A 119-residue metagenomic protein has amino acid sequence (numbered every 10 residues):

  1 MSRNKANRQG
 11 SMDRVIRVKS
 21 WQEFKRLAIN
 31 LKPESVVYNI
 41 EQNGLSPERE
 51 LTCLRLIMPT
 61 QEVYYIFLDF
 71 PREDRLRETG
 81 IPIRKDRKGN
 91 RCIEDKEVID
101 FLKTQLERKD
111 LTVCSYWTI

Functional and structural regions predicted by a protein language model:
M1-G10: Short Lys/Arg-rich cationic patches that frequently serve as NLS/NoLS or arginine-rich RNA/DNA-binding motifs
G10-I119: Conserved DEDDh/DEDDy metal-dependent 3′-5′ exonuclease domain
